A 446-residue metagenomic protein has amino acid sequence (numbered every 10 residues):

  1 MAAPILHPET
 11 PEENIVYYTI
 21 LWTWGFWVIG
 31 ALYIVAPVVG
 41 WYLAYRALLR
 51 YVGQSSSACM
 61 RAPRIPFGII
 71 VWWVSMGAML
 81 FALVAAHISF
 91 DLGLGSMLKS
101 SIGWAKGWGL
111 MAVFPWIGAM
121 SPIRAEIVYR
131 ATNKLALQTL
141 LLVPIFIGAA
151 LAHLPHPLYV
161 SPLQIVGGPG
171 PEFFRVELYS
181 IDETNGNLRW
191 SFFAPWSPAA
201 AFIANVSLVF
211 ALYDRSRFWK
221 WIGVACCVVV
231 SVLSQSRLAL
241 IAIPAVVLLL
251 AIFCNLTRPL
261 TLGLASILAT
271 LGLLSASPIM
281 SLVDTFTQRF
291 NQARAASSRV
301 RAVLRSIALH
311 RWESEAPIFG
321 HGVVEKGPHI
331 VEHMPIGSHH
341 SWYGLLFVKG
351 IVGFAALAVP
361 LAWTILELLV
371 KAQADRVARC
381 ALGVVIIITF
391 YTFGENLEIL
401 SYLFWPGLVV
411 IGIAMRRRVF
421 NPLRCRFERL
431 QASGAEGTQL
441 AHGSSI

Functional and structural regions predicted by a protein language model:
A2-P4, K349-T389: Hydrophobic transmembrane alpha-helices and their immediate junctions
V16-W27, W41-A119, L141, I386-T392: N-terminal hydrophobic segments of proteins, predominantly signal-anchor/transmembrane helices of inner/organellar
V38-R46, L208, A225-V232, L240-F253 (+3 more regions): Hydrophobic transmembrane alpha-helices of multi-pass, membrane-embedded glycosylation machinery
G40-L48, L382-T389, N396-I446: Transmembrane alpha-helices of multi-pass inner-membrane enzymes
L80-H87, P144-P155, A251-Q292, E313: A membrane-periplasm/extracellular boundary helix in multi-pass inner-membrane enzymes that assemble envelope glycans
R124-L135, F218, N255-L268: Membrane-interfacial entry segments at the cytosolic side of transmembrane helices
Y129-P155, G168-S234, I241-I252: Alpha-helical transmembrane segments of multi-pass inner-membrane proteins
S281-K349, L368-A374: Long extracytoplasmic/lumenal interhelical loops at the membrane interface of multi-pass membrane proteins
